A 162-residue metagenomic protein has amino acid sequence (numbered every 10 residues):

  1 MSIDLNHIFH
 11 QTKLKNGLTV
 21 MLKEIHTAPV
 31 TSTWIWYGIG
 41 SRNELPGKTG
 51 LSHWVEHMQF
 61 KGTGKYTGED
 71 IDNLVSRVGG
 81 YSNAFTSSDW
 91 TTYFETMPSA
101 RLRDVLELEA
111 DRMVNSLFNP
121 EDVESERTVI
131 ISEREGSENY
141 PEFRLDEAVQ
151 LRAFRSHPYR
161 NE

Functional and structural regions predicted by a protein language model:
M1-D70, F94-M97, R103-M113: His/Glu-rich zincin catalytic helix
Y37, T63-G64, D70-E162: Acidic/histidine-enriched segments that form metal/cofactor-coordinating and catalytic pocket/exosite environments
